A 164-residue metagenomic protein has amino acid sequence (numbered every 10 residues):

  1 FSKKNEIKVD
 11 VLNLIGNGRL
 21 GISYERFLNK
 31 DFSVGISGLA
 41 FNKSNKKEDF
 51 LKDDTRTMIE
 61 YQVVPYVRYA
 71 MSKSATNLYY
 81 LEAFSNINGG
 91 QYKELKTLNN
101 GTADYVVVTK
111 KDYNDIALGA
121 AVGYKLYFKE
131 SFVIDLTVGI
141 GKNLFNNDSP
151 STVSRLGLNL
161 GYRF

Functional and structural regions predicted by a protein language model:
F1-N17, S33-N42, L136-N146: Transmembrane beta-strand segments that form the barrel wall of outer-membrane beta-barrel proteins
K4-E6, N17-R19, E60-V64, D115-G119 (+1 more regions): Transmembrane beta-barrel architecture of outer-membrane proteins
L20-Y24: A short acidic, amphipathic alpha-helical/loop segment
E25-A121, L126-L136: Gram-negative (and chloroplast) outer-membrane scaffold detector with strong preference for beta-barrel transmembrane
L51-K52, N146-P150: Short, solvent-exposed loop/turn segments at secondary-structure boundaries
Y124, I140-K142, Y162: Gly/Ser/Thr-rich helix-start
T152-F164: Outer-membrane beta-barrel "beta-signal"
